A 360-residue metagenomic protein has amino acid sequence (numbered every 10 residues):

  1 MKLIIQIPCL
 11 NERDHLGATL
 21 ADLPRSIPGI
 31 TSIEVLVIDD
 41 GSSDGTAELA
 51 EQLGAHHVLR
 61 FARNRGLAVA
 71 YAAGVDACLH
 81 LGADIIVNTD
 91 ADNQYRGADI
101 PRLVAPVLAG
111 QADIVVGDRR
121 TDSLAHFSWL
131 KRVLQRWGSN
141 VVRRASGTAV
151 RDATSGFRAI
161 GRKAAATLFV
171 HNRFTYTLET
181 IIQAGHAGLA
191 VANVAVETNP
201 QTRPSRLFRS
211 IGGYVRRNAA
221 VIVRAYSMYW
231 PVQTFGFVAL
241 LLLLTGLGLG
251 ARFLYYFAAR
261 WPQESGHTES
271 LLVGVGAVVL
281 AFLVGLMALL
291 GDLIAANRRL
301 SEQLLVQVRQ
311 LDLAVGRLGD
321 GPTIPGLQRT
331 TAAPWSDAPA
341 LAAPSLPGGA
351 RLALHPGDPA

Functional and structural regions predicted by a protein language model:
K2-I4, E34, E179: Cell-envelope/extracellular polymer assembly enzymes that use nucleotide-activated donors
I4-P8, V37, R60: Short hydrophobic beta-strand elements that form part of the catalytic alpha/beta core underpinning NDP-sugar/donor
E12-I27: Short, well-formed alpha-helical segments that are part of the catalytic scaffolds of diverse glycosyltransferases
D14-A18, D44-E48, H57, V69 (+1 more regions): Residue-level preference for short helical/loop micro-motifs built around acidic side chains
T31-G41: Short beta-strand/loop segment that forms part of the nucleotide-sugar
D39-A47, N93: A conserved acidic beta->alpha catalytic loop
H57-H80, I85-V87, G97-F174, L178 (+1 more regions): Acceptor/aglycone-binding surface of glycosyltransferases and processive sugar-polymer synthases
H171-A360: Hydrophobic helical membrane-anchoring modules
